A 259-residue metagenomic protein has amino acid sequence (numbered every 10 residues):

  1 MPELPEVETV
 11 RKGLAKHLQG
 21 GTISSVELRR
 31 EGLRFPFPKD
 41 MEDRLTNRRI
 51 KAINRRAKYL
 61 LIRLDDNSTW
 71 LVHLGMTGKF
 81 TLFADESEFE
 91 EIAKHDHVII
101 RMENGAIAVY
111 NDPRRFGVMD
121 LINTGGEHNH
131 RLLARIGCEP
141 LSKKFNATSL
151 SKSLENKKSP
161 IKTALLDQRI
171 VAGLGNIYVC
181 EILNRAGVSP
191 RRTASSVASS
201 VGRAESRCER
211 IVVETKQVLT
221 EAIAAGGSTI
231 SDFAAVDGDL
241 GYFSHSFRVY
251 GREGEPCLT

Functional and structural regions predicted by a protein language model:
M1-M119, E127: Gly/Gly-Pro- and Ser/Thr-rich, intrinsically disordered tail segments characteristic of DNA damage-repair and tolerance
E3-E6, V10, Q19, F37 (+5 more regions): Alpha-helical structural motif
T22-D40, N54, E88, S151-T259: Basic, nucleic-acid-binding surfaces and adjacent catalytic neighborhoods in DNA/RNA-processing proteins
W70-G187, V197-V201: Phosphate/anion-contacting hairpin/loop surfaces
